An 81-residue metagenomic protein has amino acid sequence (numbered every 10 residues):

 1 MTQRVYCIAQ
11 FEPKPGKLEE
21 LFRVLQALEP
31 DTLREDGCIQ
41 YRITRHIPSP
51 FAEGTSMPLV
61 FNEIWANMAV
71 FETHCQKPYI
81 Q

Functional and structural regions predicted by a protein language model:
M1-V5, E53-T55: Short, flexible turn/loop "capping" segments at secondary-structure junctions
V5-F11: Active-site-flanking beta-strand signature of metal-NTP-handling nucleotidyl enzymes and homologous cyclase-like
A9, L21, L25, Y41 (+2 more regions): Hydrophobic pocket/interface hotspot
P13-E19: Short, surface-exposed ligand-recognition loops at beta-strand->loop->(often short) alpha-helix junctions that present
P15, I47, W65-M68: Feature marks short, surface-exposed loop/turn motifs that line or immediately flank catalytic pockets and channel
E20-R23, S56, H74-C75: Generic recognition of short, well-ordered alpha-helical segments
A27-I39, I64-Q81: An amphipathic, aromatic/His-enriched active-site/gating alpha helix that lines ligand/cofactor pockets
P30-V60: Short, glycine- and small/hydrophobic-rich beta-strand elements in well-ordered beta-sheets
